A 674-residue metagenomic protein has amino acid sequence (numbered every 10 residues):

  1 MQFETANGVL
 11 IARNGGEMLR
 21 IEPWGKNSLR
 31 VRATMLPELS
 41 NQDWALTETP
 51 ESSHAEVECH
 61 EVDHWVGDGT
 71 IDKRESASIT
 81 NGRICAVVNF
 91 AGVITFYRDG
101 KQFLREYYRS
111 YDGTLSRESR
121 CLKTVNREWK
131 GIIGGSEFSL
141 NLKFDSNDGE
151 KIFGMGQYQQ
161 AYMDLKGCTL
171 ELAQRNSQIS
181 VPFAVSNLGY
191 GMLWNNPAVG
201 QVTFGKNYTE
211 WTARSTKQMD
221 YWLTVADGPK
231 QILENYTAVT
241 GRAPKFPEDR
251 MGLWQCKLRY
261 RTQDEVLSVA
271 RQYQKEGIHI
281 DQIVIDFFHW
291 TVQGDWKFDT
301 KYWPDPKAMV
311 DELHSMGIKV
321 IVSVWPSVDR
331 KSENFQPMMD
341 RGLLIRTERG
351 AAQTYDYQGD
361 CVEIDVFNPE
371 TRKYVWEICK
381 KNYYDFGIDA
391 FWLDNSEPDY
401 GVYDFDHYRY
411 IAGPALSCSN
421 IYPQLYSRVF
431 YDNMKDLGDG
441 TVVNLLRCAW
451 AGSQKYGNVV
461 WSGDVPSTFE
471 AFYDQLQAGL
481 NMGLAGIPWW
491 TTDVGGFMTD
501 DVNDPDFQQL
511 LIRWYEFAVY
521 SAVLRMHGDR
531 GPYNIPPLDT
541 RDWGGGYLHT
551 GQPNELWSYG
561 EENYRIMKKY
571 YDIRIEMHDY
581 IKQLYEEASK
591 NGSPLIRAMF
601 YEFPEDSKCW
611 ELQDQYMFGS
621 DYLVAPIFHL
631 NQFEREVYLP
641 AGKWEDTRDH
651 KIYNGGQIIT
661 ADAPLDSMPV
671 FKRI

Functional and structural regions predicted by a protein language model:
M1-D249, C256-L258, E265-R271, Q282 (+5 more regions): N-terminal accessory segment at the very beginning of proteins
T5-N7, I11-M18, E22, S315-G317 (+3 more regions): Carbohydrate-binding surfaces of carbohydrate-active enzymes
G8, M18, T169-L172, I179-V181 (+13 more regions): Generic recognition of flexible, low-complexity loop/linker segments
I21, R83, F183, Y273 (+8 more regions): Conserved, mostly hydrophobic/aromatic
L36, R117-E118, V125-E128, H279-Y564 (+1 more regions): Aromatic- and carboxylate-enriched substrate-binding clefts and catalytic-loop regions of carbohydrate-active enzymes
D43-V66, R346, T647-S667: Solvent-exposed beta-strand/loop surfaces of large extracellular or lumenal domains
C168-E171, S417, D500, Y564-D572: Active-site rim elements
L188-Y190, P197-V199, G228, L258-Y260 (+15 more regions): Short, glycine-/Ser/Thr-/acidic-enriched flexible segments
